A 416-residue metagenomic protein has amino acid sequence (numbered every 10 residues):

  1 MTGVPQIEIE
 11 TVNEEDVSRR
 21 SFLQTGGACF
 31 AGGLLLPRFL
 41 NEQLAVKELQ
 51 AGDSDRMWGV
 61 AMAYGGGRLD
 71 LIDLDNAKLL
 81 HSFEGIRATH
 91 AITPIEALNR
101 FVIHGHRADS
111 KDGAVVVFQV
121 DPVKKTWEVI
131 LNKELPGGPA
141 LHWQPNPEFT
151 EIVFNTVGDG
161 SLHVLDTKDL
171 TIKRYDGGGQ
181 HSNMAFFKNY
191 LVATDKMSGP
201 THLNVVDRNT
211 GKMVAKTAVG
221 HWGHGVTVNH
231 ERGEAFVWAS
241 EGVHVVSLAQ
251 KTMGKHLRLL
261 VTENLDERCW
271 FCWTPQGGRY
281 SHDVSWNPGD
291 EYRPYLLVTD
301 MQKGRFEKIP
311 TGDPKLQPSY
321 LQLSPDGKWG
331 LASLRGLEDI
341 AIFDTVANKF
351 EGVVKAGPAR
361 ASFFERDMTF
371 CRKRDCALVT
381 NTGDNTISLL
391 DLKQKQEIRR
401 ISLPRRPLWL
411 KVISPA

Functional and structural regions predicted by a protein language model:
M1-S21: N-terminal secretory signal peptides
V17-S18, L23-L35, F39-A416: Predominantly soluble domains enriched in secretory-pathway, periplasmic, or organellar proteins
